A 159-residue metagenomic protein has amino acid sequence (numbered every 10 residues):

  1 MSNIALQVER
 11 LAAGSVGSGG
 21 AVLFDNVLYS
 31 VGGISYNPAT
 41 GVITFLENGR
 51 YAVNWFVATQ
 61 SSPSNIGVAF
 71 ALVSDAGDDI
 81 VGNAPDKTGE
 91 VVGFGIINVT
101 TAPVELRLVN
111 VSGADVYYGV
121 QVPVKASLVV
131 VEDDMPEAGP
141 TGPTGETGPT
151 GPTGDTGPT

Functional and structural regions predicted by a protein language model:
M1-T144: Extracellular jelly-roll beta-sandwich "head" domains, especially the C-terminal globular C1q domain
E137-T159: Collagenous Gly-X-Y triple-helix motif
